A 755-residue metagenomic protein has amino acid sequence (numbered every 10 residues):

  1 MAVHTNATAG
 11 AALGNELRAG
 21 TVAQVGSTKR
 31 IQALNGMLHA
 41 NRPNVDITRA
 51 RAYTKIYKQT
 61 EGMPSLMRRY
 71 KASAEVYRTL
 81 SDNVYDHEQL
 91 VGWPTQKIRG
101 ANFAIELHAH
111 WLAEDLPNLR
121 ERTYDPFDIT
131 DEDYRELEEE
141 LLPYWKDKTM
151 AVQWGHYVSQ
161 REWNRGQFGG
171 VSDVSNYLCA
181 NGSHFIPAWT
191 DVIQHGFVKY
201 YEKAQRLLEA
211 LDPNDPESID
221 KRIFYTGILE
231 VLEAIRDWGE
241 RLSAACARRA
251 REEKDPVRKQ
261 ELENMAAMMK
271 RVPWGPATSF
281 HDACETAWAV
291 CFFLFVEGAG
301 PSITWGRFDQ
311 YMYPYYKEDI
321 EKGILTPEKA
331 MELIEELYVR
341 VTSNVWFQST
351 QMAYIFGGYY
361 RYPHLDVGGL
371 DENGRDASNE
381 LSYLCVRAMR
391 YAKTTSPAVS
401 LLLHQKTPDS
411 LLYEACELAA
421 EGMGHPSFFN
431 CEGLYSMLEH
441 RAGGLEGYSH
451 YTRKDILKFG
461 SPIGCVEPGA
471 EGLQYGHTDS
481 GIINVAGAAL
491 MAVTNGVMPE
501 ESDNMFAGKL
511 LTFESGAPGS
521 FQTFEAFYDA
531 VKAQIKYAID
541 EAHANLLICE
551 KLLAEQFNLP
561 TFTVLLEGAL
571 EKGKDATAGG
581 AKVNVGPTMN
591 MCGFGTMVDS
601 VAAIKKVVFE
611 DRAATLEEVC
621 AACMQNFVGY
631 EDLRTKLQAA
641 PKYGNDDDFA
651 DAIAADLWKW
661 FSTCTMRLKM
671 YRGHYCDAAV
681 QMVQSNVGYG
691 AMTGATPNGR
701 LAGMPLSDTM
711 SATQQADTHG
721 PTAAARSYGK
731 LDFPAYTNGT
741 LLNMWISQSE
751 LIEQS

Functional and structural regions predicted by a protein language model:
V3-Y225, V257, E261-S755: Conserved catalytic cores of very large enzyme subunits
T226-E240: Extended non-globular scaffold/tether segments
D237, R241-A244, R248, N264: Extended, non-transmembrane alpha-helical coiled-coils
R249-K259: A conserved hydrophobic secondary-structure block that centers on an alpha-helix together with its immediately flanking
